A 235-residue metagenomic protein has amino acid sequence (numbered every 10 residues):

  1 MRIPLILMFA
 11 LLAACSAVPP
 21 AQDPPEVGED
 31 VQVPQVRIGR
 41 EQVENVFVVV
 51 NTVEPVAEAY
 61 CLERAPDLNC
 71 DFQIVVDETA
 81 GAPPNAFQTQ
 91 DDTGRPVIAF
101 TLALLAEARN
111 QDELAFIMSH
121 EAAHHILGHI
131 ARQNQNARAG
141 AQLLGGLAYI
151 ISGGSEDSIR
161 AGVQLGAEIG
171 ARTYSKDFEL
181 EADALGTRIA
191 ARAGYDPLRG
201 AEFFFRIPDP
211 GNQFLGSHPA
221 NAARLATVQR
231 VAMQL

Functional and structural regions predicted by a protein language model:
M1-M8: Sec-dependent signal peptide recognition, specifically the positively charged N-region followed immediately by
L11-A14: C-terminal motif of bacterial Sec signal peptides marking the signal peptidase cleavage site
A17-A139, A193, Q213-L215: Peri-catalytic and regulatory segments of divalent metal-dependent proteins
V43, F47-E54, T101-L102, Q111 (+11 more regions): Extracytoplasmic/secreted envelope proteins and their assembly/folding machinery, especially bacterial periplasmic
I130-R160: Post-HEXXH active-site segment of zinc metalloproteases
G153-R199: Metalloprotease/metallohydrolase-associated module, dominated by Zn2+-dependent proteases
T173-S175, R192-L235: Long, well-structured alpha-helical subdomains associated with metal-dependent extracellular/ecto-lumenal hydrolases
